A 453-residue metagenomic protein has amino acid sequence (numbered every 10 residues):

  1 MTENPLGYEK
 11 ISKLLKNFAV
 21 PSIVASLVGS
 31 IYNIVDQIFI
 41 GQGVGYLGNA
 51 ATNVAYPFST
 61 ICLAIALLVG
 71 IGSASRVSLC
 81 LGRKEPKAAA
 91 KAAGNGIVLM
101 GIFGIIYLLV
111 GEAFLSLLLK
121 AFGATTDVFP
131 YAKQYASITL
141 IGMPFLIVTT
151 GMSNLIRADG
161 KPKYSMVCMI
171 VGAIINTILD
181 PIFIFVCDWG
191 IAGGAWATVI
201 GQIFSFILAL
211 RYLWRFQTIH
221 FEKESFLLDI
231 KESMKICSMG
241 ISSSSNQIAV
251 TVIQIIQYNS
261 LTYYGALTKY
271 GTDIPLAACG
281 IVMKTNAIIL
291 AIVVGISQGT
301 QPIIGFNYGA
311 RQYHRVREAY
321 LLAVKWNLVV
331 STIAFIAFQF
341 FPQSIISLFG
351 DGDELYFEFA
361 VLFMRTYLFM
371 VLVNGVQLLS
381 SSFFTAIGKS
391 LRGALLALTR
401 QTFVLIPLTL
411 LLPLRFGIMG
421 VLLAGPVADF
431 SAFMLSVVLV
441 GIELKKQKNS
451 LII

Functional and structural regions predicted by a protein language model:
M1-S22, V77-G142, V186-I241, I304-M370 (+1 more regions): Short alpha-helical transmembrane segments in multi-pass integral membrane proteins
S12-I31, V35, F58-I65, I141 (+5 more regions): Residue-level signal for short hydrophobic patches within transmembrane helices of multi-pass membrane transporters
N17-D36, I138, G172, G201-S205 (+1 more regions): Transmembrane helical elements of multi-pass membrane transporters/channels
S22, S26, I38, Q42 (+16 more regions): Transmembrane alpha-helix boundary and packing residues in multipass membrane permease domains and related
I31-A50, L119-T126, I182-W189, T251-V282 (+3 more regions): Helix-terminus/linker motif at the lipid-water interface of multi-pass membrane proteins
N49-L109, L146-S165, Y258, A278-P342 (+1 more regions): Small-residue-rich hydrophobic transmembrane alpha-helices
I61-A64, N176-D180, F206-L210, I288 (+3 more regions): Hydrophobic transmembrane alpha-helices of multi-pass small-molecule transporters
G70, T139-R157, S165-A173, G194-I207 (+4 more regions): Short runs within selected transmembrane alpha-helices of multi-pass transporters and secretion channels
